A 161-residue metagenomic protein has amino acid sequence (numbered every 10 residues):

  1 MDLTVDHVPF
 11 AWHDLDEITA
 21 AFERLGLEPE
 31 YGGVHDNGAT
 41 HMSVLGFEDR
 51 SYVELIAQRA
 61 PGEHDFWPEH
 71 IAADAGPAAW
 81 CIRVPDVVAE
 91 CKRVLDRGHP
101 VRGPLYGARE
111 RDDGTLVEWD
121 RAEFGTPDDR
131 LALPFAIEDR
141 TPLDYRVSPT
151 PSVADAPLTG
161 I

Functional and structural regions predicted by a protein language model:
M1, F10, I71-D74, D128: Short, low-complexity cationic-aromatic patches
M1-E63: Active-site-proximal cofactor/substrate-binding loop regions of enzyme domains
V5-H7, G76-W80, G160-I161: Short active-site oxyanion
A11-N37, A72-V117: Vicinal oxygen chelate
Y31, E63-F66, Y145-S148: A short, acidic/glycine-rich surface segment
H41-V44, Y52-E54, I82, V88-T159: Vicinal oxygen chelate
S51-F66, A73-R83: Long, hydrophobic/aromatic-enriched structural stretches that serve as scaffold segments
